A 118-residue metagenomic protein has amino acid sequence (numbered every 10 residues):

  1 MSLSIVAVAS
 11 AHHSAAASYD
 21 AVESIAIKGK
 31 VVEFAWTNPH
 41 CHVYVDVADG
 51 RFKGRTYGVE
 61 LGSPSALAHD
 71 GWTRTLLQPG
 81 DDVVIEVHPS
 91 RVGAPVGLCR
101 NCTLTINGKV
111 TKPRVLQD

Functional and structural regions predicted by a protein language model:
M1-A7: Bacterial N-terminal signal peptides
A9-I25: Short boundary/loop segments of OB/S1/cold-shock single-stranded nucleic-acid-binding domains
E23-P39: Structural detector for short beta-strands of small beta-barrel domains
A26, K53-T56, V110: Short, mixed charged/polar active-site loops that provide acid/base catalysis or chelate metal/phosphate cofactors
T37-A48: Short aromatic-glycine-enriched beta-strand elements
E60-H69: Short, structured beta-strand/loop micro-motifs enriched in basic residues and often containing a Trp
A68-I85: Short nucleic-acid-contacting surface segments enriched for D/E, G, S/T with interspersed K/R
S90-V115: OB-fold/S1-family single-stranded nucleic acid-binding modules
